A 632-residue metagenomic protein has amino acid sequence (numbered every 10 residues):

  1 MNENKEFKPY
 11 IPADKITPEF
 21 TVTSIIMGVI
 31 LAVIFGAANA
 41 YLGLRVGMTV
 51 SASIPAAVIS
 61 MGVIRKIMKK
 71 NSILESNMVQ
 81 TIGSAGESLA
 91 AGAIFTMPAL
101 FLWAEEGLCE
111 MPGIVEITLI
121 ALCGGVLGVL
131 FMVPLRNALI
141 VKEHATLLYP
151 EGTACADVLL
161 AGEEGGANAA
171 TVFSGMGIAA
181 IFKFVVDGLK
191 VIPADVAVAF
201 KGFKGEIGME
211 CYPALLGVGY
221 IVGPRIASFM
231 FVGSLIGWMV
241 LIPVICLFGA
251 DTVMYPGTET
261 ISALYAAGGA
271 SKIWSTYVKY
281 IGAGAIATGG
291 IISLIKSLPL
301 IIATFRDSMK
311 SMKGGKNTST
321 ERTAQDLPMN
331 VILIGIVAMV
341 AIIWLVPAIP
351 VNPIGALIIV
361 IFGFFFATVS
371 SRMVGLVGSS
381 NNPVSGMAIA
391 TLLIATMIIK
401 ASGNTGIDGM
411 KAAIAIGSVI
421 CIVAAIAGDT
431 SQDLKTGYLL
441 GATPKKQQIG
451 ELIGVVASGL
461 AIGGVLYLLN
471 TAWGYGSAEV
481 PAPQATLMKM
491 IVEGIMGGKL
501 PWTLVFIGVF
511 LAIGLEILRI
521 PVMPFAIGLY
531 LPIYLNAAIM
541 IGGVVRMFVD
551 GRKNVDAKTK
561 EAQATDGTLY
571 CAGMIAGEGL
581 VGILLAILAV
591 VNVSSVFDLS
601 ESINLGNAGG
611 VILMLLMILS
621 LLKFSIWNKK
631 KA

Functional and structural regions predicted by a protein language model:
M1-A632: Alpha-helical multipass membrane-protein architecture
